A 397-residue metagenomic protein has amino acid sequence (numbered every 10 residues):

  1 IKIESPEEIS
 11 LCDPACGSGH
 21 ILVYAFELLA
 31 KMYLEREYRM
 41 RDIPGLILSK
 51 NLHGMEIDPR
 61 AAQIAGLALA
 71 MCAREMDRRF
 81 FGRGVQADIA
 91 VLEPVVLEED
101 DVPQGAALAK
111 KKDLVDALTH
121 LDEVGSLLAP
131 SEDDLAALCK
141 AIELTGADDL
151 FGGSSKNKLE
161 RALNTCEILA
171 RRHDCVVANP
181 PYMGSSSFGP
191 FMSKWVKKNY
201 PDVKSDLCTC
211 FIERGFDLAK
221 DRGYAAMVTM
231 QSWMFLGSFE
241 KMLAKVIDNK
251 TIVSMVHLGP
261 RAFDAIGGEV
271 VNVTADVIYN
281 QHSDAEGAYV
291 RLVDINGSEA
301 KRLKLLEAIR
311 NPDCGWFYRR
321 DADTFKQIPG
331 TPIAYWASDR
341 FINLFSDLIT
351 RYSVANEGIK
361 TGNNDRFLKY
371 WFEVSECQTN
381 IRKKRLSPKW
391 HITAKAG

Functional and structural regions predicted by a protein language model:
I1, S10, R161-C175: Short amphipathic alpha-helices and their capping/turn segments at secondary-structure boundaries
I1-I47, A61, P180, G189-M192 (+1 more regions): Class I S-adenosyl-L-methionine
P6, I43-K50, I57, I64 (+2 more regions): Extended charged low-complexity segments that act as oligomerization/scaffolding linkers
D13, G54, M227: Conserved SAM-binding loop
V23, A30, I57, A62 (+3 more regions): Signature of N6-adenine DNA methyltransferases within the class I
A90, P94-K158, C175, S187: Basic, amphipathic N-terminal segments
G153-N164, T209: A Trp-anchored, charged/polar loop motif used as the substrate-binding/catalytic surface of acyl/ester-handling
V374-G397: Contiguous C-terminal substrate-recognition/catalytic subdomains in enzyme active sites
